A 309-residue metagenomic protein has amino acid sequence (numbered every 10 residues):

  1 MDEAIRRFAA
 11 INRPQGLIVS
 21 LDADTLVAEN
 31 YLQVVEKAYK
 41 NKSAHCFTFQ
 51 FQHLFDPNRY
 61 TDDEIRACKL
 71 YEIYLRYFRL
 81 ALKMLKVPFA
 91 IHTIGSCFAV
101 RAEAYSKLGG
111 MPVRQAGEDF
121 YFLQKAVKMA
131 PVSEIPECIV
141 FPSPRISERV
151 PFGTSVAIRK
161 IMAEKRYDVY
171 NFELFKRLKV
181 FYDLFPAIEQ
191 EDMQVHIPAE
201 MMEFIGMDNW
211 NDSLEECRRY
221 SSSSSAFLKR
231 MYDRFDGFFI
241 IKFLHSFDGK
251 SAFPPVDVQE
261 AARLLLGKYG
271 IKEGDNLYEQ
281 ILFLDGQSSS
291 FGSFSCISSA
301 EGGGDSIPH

Functional and structural regions predicted by a protein language model:
A10-L26: Short beta-strand-to-loop acidic/aromatic patch adjacent to the donor-nucleotide binding site
L26-C68: Conserved donor NDP-sugar-binding/catalytic core segment of glycosyltransferases
F78-F98: A recurrent flexible, glycine/aromatic-enriched loop bordering the glycosyltransferase active site that acts as
I91-A104, C138-V140: Short glycine- and hydrophobic/aromatic-rich loop-to-beta-strand nucleating segment in the catalytic cores
R114, A126-F141: Catalytic donor-sugar/metal-binding loop of nucleotide-sugar-dependent glycosyltransferases
R114-Y121: Acidic donor-binding loop at a coil-to-helix junction in glycosyltransferase catalytic cores that engages
I135-V156: Active-site donor/metal-binding and catalytic loop motifs of nucleotide-sugar-dependent glycosylation enzymes
K160-H309: Terminal low-complexity segments of carbohydrate-biosynthetic enzymes
